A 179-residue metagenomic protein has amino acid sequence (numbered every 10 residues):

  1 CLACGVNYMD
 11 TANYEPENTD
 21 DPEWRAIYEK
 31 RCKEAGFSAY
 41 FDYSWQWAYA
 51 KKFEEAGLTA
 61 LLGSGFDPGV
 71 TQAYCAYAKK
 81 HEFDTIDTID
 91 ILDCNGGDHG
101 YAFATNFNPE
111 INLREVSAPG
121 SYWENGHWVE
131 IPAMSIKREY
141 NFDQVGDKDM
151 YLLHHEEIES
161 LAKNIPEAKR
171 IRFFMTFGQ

Functional and structural regions predicted by a protein language model:
L2-F107: Glycine-/Pro-rich loop/turn segments that contact NAD(P) or position catalytic residues in Rossmann-like domains
H81-Q179: C-terminal catalytic/substrate-binding lobe primarily of soluble NAD(P)-dependent oxidoreductases
